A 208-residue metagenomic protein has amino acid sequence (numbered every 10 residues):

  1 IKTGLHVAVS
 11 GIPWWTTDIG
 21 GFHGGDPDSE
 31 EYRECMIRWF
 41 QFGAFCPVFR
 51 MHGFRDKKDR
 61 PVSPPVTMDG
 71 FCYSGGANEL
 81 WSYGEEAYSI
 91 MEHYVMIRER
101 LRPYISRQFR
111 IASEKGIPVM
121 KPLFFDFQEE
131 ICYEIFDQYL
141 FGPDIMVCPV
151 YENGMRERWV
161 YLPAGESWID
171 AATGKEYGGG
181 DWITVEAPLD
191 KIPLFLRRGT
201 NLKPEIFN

Functional and structural regions predicted by a protein language model:
I1-R198, K203, F207: Catalytic-domain carbohydrate-binding cleft regions of carbohydrate-active enzymes
